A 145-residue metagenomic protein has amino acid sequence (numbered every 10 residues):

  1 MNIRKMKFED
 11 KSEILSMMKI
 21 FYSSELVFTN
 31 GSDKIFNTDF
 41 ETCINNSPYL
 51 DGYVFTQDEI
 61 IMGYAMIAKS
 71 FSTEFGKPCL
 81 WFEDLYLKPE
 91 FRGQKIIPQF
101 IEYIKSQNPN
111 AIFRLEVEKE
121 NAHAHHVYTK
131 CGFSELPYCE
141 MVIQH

Functional and structural regions predicted by a protein language model:
N2-S16: A short beta-loop-alpha structural element at the N-terminal edge of CoA-dependent acyl/N-acetyltransferase catalytic
Y22-T42: Conserved GNAT-fold acetyl-CoA-binding loop/helix
T42-V54: A short helix-loop-beta-strand connector motif used in the catalytic cores of GNAT acetyltransferases and, in some
V54, I60-K69: Conserved beta-strand in the GNAT
E83-R92: A short, internal acetyl-CoA/4′-phosphopantetheine-binding micro-motif in the GNAT/acyltransferase core
F91-Y103: Conserved acetyl-CoA pyrophosphate-binding loop and the N-cap/start of the following alpha-helix in GNAT-like
P98, K119-P137: Conserved active-site alpha-helix within GNAT-family acetyltransferase domains
Q107-V117: Conserved GNAT acetyl-CoA-binding A-motif
